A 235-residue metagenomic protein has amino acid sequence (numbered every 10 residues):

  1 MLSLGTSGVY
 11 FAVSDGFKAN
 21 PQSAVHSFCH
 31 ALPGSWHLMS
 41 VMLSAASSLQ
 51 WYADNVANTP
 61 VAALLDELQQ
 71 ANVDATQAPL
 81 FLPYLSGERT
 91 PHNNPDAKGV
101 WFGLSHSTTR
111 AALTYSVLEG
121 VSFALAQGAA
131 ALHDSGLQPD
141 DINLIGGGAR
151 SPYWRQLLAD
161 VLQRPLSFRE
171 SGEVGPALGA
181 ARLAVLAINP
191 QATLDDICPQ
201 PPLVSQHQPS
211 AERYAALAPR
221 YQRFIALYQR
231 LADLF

Functional and structural regions predicted by a protein language model:
M1-I145, R150-F235: Active-site core segments that coordinate phosphate-bearing ligands/cofactors across diverse enzyme families
